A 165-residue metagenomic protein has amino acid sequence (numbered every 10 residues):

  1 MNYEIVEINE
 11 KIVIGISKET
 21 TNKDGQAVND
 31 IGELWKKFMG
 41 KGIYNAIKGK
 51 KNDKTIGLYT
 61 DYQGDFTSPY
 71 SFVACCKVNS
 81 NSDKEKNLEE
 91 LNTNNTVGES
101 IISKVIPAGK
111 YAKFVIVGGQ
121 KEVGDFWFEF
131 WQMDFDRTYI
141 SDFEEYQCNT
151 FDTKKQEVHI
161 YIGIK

Functional and structural regions predicted by a protein language model:
M1-K165: A solvent-exposed interaction/effector surface
